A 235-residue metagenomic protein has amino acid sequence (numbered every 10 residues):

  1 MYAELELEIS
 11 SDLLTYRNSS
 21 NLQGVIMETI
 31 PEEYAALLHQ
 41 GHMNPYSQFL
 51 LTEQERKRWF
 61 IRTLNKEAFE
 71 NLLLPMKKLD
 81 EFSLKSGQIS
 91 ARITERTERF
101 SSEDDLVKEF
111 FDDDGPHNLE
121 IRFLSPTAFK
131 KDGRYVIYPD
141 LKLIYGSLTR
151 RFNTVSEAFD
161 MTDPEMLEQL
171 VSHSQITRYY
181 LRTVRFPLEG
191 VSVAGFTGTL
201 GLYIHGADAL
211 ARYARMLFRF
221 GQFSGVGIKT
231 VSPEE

Functional and structural regions predicted by a protein language model:
M1-E235: RNA-interacting cores
